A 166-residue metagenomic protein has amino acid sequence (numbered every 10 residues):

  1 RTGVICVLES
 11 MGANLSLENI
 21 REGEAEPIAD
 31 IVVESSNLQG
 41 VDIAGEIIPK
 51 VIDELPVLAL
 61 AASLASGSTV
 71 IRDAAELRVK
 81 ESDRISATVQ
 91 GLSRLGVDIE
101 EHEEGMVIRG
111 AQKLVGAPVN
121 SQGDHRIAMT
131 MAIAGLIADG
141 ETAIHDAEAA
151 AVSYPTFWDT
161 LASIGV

Functional and structural regions predicted by a protein language model:
R1-V166: Short, structured segments at the rim of ligand-binding sites
